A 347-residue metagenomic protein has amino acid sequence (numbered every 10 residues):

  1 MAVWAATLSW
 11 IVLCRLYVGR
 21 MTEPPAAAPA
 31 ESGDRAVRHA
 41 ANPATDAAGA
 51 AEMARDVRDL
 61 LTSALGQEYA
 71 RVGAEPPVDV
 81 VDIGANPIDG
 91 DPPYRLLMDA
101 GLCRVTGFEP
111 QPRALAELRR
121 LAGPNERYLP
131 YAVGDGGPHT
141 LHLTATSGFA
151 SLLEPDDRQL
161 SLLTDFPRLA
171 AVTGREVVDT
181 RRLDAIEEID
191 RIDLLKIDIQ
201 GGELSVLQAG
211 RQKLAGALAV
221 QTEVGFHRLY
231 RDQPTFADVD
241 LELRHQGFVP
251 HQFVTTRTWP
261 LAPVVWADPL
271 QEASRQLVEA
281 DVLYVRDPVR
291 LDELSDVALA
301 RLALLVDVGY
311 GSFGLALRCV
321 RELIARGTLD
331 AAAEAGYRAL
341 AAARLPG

Functional and structural regions predicted by a protein language model:
Y17-V18, E23-G347: Phosphate/nucleotide-binding beta-alpha loop and adjacent structural elements of enzyme active sites
